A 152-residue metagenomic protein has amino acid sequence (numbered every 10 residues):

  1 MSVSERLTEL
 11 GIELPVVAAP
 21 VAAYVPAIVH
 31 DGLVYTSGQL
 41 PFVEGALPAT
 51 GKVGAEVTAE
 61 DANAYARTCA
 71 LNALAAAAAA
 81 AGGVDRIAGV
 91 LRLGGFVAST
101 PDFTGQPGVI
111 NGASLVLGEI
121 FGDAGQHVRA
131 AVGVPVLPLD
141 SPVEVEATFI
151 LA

Functional and structural regions predicted by a protein language model:
M1-A152: Short, polar/acidic, helix-capping and beta-turn segments at strand->helix junctions that line the mouths
